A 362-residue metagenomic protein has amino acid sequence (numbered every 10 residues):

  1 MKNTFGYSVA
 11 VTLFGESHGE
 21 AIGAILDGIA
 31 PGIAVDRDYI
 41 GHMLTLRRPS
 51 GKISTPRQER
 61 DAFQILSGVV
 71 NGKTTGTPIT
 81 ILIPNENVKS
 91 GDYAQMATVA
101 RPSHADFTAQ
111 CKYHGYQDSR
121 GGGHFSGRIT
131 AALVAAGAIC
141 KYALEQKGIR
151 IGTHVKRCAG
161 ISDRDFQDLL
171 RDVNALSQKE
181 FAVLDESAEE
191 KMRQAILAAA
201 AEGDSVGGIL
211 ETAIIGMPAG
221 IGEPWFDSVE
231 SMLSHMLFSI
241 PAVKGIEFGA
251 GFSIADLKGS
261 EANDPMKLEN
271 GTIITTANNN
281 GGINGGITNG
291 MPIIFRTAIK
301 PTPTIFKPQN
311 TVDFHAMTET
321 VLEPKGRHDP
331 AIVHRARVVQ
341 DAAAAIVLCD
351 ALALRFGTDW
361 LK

Functional and structural regions predicted by a protein language model:
M1-K362: Generic N-terminal targeting/processing segments that precede catalytic cores or assembly contacts
